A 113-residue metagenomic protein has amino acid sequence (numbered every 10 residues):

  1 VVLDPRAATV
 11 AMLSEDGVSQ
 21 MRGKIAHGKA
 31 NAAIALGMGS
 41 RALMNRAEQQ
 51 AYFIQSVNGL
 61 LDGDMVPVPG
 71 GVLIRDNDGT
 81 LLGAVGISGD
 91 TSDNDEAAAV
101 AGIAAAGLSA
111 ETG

Functional and structural regions predicted by a protein language model:
V1-G113: Flexible, solvent-exposed loop/hinge segments and secondary-structure transition points
